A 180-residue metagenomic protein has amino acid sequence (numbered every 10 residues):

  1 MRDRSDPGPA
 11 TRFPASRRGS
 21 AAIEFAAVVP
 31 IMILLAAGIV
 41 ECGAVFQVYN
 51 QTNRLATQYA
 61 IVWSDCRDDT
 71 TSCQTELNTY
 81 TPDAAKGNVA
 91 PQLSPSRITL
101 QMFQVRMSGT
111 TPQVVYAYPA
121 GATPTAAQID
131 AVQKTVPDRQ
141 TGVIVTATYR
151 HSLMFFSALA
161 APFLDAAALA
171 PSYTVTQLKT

Functional and structural regions predicted by a protein language model:
R2-N88: Alpha-helical assembly-interface signal, strongest on the long, hydrophobic N-terminal helix that forms
T57, S64-T180: Short, conserved structural patches
